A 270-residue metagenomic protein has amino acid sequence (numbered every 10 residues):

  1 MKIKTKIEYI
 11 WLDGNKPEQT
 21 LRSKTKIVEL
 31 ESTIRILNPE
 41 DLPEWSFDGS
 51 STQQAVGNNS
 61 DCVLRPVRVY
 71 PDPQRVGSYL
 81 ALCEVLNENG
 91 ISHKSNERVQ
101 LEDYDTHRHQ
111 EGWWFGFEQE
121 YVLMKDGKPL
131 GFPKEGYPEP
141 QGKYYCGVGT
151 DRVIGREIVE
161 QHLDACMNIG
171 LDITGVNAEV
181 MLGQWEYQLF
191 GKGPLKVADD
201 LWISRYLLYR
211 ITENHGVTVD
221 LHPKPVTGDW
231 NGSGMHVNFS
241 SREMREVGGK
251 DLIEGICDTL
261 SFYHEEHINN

Functional and structural regions predicted by a protein language model:
M1-N270: Glycine-rich, acidic/polar active-site loops that bind/position phosphate-bearing ligands
